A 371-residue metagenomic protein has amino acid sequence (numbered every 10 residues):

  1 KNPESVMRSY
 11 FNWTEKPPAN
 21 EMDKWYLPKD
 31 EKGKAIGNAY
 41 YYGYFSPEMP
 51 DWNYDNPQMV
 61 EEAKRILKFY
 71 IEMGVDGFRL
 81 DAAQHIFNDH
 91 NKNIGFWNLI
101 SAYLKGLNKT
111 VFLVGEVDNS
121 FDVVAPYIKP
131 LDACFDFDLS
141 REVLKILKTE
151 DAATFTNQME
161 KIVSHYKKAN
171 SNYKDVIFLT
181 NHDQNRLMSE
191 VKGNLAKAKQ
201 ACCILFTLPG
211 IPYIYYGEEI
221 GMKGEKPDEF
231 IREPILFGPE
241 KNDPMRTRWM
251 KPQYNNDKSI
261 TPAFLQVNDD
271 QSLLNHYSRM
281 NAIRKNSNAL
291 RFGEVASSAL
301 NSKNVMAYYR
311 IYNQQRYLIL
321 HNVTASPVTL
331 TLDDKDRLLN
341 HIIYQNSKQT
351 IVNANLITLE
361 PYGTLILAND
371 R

Functional and structural regions predicted by a protein language model:
K1-P17, I66, D76-S171, D175 (+4 more regions): Active-site-proximal helices and loops of the catalytic beta/alpha 8
N2-Y40: N-terminal carbohydrate-binding accessory modules
E31-D55, F178: N-terminal small/glycine-rich loop or linker at the start of catalytic domains across soluble metabolic enzymes
F45-V60, A83-K92, I146-E150, N185-G193: The substrate-binding groove and active-site-proximal loops of carbohydrate-active enzymes, especially glycoside
P57-I71, A198, C202: Short, acidic/polar
L107, N181, R186, K192-Y317 (+1 more regions): Loop/helix patches that line or flank the sugar-binding groove of alpha-linked glycan CAZymes
P327-N346: Beta-strand-rich binding/interaction modules
V352-R371: C-terminal beta-strand-rich structural cap/linker in extracellular carbohydrate-active enzymes
